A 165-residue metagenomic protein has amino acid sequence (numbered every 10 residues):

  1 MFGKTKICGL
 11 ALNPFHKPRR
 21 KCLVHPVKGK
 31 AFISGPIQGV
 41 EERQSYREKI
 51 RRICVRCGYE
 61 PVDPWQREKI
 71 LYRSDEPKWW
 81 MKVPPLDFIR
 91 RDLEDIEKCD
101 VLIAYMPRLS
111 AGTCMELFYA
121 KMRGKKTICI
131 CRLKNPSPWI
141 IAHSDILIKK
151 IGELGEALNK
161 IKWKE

Functional and structural regions predicted by a protein language model:
F2, C8-E165: Conserved catalytic or regulatory cores that recognize and/or transform ribose-phosphate-containing ligands
